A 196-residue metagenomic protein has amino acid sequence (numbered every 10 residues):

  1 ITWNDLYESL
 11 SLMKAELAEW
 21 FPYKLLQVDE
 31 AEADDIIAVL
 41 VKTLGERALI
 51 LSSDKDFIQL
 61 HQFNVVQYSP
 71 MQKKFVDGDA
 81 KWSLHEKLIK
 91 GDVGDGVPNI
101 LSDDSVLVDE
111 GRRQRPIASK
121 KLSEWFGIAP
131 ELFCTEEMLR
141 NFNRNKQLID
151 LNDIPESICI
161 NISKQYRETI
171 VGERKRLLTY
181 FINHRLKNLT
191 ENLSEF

Functional and structural regions predicted by a protein language model:
I1-Y180, H184-K187, E191: Extended two-metal-dependent nuclease catalytic cores across DNA- and RNA-processing enzymes
S194-F196: Short, amphipathic C-terminal "tail helix"
